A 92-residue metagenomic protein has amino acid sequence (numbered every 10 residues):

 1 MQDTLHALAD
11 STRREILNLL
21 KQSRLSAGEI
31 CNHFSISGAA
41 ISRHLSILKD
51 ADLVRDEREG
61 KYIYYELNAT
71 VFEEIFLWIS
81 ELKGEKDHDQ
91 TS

Functional and structural regions predicted by a protein language model:
D3-H6, D10-S37, E59-V71: N-terminal helix-turn-helix DNA-binding core of bacterial DNA-binding proteins
D10, D50, E81-G84: Regular, well-ordered alpha-helical segments
R13, R43-H44: Histidine-centered divalent metal-coordination motifs
Q22, A69-S92: Amphipathic alpha-helical dimerization/coiled-coil segments that flank or bridge DNA-binding/regulatory modules
N32, R43, K49-D50: Alpha-helical residues within the helix-turn-helix
A40: Residues in the helix-turn-helix
